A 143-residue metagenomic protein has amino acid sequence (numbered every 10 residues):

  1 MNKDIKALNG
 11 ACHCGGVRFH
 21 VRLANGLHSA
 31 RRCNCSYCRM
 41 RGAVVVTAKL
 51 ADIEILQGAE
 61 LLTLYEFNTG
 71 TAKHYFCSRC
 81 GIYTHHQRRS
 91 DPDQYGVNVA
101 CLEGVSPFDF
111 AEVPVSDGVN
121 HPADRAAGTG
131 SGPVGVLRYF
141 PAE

Functional and structural regions predicted by a protein language model:
M1-A11, G16-E143: A short Gly-Trp-Pro
